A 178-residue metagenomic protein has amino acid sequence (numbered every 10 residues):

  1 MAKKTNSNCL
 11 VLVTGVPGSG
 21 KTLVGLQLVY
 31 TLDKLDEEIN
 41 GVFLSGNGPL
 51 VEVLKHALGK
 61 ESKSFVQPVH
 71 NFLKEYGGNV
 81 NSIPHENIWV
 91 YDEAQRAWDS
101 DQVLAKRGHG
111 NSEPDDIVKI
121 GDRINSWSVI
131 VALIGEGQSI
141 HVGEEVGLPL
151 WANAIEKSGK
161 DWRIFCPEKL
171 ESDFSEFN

Functional and structural regions predicted by a protein language model:
M1-C9: N-terminal pre-P-loop "Q-motif" helix
A2-K3, T14-S19, L23-V24, L28-E52 (+3 more regions): Conserved helicase motor core of SF1/SF2 NTP-dependent helicases
L35, V80-N81: Generic hydrophobic alpha-helical membrane-segment signal
H56-V80: Short glycine-rich substrate-engagement loop in P-loop NTPases that contacts/grips substrate
I83-E86: A short acidic, Gly/Pro-enriched loop at the edge of an enzyme's catalytic core that lines a small-molecule cofactor
